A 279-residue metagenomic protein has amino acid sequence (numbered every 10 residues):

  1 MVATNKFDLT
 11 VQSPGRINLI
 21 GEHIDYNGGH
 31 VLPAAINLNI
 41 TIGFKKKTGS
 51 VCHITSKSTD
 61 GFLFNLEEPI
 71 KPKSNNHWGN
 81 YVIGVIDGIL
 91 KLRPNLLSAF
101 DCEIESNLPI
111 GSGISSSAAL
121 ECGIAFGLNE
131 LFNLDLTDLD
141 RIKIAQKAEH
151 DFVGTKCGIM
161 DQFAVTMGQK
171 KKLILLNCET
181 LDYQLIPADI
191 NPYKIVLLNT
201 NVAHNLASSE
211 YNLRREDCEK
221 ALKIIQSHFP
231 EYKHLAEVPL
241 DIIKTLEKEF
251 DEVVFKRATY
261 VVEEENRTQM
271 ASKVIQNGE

Functional and structural regions predicted by a protein language model:
M1-A118, A125-D138, K143, K147 (+3 more regions): ATP-binding N-lobe of GHMP and related small-molecule kinases
M1-R16, T41-N75, K172-E279: C-terminal nucleotide
G113-A119, K244-E249: Short glycine/threonine-rich loop-to-helix capping motif typified by GTGT followed within a few residues by an Asp-Pro
S115-L120, T137, T155, V165-G168 (+3 more regions): Short, contiguous, pocket-lining structural segments that sit at or immediately flank catalytic/ligand-binding sites
F152: Short arginine-rich
